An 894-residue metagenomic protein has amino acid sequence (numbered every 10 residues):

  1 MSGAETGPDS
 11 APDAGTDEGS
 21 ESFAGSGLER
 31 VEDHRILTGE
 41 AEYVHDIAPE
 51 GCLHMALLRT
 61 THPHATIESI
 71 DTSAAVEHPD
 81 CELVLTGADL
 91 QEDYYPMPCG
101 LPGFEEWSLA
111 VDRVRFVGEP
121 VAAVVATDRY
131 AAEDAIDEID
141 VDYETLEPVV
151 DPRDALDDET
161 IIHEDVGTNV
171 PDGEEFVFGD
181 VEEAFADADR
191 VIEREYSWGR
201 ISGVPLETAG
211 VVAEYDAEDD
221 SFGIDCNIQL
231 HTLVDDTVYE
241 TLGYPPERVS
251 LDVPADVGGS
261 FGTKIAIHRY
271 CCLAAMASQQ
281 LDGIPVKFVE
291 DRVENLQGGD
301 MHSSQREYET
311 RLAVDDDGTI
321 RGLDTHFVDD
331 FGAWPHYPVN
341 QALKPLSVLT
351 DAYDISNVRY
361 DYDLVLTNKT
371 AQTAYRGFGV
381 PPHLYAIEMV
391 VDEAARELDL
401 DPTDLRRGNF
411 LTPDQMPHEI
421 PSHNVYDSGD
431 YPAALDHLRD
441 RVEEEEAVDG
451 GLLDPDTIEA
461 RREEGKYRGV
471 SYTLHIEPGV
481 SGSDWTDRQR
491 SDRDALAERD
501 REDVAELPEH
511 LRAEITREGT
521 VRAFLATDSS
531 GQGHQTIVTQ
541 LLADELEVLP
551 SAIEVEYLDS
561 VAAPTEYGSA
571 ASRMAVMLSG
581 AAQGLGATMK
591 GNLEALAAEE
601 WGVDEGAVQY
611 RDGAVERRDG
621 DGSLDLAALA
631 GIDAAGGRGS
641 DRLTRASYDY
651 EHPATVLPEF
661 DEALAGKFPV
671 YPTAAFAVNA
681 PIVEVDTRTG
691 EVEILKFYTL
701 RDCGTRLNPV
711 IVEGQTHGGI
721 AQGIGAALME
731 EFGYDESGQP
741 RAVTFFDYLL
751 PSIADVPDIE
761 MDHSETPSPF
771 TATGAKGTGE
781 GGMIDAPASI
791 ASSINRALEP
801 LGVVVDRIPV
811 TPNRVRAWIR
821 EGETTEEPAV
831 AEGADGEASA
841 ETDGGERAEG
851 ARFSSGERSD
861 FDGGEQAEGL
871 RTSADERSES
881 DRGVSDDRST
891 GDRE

Functional and structural regions predicted by a protein language model:
M1-S20, T825-E894: Haloarchaeal acidic low-complexity proteome signature biased toward cell-envelope/secretome components but also
S2-N169, V191, Y270: Flexible, low-hydrophobicity surface segments
S26, V31-T38, C99-G100, T168-V211 (+7 more regions): Glycine-rich loop/linker segments at domain edges
V31-R35, D137-V150, Q229, D236 (+7 more regions): Extended active-site and interfacial segments that coordinate phosphate-rich ligands in large catalytic machineries
G87-A88, G243-E247, Q279-V286, D316 (+4 more regions): C-terminal catalytic domains of large/alpha subunits in multi-subunit enzymes
D157-L242, T412-T520, L664, R741-D755 (+1 more regions): Helix-loop-helix junctions that connect adjacent transmembrane helices in secondary transporters/permeases, recognized
G210-Y215, E307-D316, G322-F327, N357 (+6 more regions): Short beta-strand elements
G479-T486, E498-A563, S569, M577 (+1 more regions): Catalytic phosphate/nucleotide-handling subdomain of diverse soluble enzymes
